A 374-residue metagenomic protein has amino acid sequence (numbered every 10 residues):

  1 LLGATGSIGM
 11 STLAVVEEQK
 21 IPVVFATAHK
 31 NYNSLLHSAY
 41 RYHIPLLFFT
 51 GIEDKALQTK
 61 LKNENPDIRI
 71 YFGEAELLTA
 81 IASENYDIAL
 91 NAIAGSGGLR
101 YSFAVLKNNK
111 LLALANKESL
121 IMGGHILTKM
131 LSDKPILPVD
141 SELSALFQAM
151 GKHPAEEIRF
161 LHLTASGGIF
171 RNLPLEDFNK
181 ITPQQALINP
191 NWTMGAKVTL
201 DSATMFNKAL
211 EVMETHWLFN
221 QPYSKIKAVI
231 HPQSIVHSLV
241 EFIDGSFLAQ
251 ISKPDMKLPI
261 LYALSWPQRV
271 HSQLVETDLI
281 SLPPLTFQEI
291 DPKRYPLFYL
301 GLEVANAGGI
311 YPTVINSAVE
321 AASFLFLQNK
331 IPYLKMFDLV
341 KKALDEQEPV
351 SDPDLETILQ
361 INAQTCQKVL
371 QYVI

Functional and structural regions predicted by a protein language model:
L1-I374: Catalytic, metal-anchored helix/loop core of enzyme active sites in primary metabolism
